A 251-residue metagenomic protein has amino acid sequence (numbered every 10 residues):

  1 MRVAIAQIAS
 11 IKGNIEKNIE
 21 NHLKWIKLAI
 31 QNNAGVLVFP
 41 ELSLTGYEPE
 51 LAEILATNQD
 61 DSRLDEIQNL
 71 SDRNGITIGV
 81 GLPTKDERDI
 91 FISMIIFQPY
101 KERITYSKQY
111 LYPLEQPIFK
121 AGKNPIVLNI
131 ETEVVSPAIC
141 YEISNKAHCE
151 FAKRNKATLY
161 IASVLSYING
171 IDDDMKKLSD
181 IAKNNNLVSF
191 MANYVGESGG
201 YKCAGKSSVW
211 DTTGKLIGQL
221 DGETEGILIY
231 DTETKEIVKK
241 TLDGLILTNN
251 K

Functional and structural regions predicted by a protein language model:
M1-I5: Extreme N-terminal starter segment of soluble prokaryotic enzymes
Q7-G13: Short polar catalytic/cofactor-binding loops
I15, K27-P99, I168-L187: Cys-nucleophile CN-hydrolase/nitrilase-fold catalytic domain and related Cys-dependent amidase chemistry that acts on
K17-L28, I143-E150: Short, acidic/polar
G35-V36, V135, L159: Structural motif
S62-G79, S144-I227: CN hydrolase (nitrilase-like) catalytic-core segments centered on the catalytic cysteine and neighboring Lys/Glu
K85-N155, I168-G170, D174-K176, E233-N250: Active-site catalytic loop in hydrolytic enzyme cores
